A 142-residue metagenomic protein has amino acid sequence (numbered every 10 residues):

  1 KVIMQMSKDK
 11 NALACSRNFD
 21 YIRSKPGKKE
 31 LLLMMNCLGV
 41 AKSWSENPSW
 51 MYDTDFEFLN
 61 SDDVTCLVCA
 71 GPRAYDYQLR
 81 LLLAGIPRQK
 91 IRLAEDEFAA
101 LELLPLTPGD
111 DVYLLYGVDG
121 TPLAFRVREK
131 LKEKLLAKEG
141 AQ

Functional and structural regions predicted by a protein language model:
K1-Q142: ATP-dependent carboxylate-amine ligase
